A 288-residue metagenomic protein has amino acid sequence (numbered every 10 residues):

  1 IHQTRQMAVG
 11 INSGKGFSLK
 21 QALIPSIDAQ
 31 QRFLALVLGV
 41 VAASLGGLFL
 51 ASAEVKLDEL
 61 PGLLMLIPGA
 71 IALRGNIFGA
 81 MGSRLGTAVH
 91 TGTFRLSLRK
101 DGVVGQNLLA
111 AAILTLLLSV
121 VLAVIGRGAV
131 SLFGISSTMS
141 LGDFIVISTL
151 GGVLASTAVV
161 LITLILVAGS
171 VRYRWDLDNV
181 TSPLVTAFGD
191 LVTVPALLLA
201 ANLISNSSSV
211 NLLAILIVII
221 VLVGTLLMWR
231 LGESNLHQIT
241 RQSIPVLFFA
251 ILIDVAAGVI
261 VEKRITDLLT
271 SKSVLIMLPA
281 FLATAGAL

Functional and structural regions predicted by a protein language model:
H2-P25, G82-N107, I220-H237: Non-transmembrane, extramembrane segments of multi-pass ion/lipid transporters
Q21-F33, L96-I113, G142, V146 (+3 more regions): Membrane-interface segments at loop-to-transmembrane junctions
Q31-L50, V121, F249-A257: The first (N-terminal) embedded transmembrane alpha-helix
P61-S83, S156-T157, F281-L288: Hydrophobic alpha-helical membrane-embedded segments
N76, L116-V124, G128, S148-L161 (+4 more regions): Mid-bilayer segments of alpha-helical transmembrane spans in multi-pass integral membrane proteins that mediate
A80-R99, S136-T138, L161-P183, I265-K272 (+1 more regions): Juxtamembrane helix-loop transition segments at the membrane interface in multi-pass membrane proteins
S148-V159, S209-V221: Structural signature of hydrophobic alpha-helical transmembrane segments
R241-L288: Transmembrane helical segments that form the transport core of multi-pass membrane transport proteins
